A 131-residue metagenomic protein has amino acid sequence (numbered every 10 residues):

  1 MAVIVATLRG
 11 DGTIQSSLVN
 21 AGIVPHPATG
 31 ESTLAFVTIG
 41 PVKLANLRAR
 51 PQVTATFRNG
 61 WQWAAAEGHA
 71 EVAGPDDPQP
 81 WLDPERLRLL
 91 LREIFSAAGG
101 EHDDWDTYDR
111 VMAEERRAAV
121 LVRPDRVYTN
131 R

Functional and structural regions predicted by a protein language model:
M1-I39, V53-F57, A65-H69: Short beta-strand segments
W61-R131: Charged, gly/pro-rich active-site loop segments
